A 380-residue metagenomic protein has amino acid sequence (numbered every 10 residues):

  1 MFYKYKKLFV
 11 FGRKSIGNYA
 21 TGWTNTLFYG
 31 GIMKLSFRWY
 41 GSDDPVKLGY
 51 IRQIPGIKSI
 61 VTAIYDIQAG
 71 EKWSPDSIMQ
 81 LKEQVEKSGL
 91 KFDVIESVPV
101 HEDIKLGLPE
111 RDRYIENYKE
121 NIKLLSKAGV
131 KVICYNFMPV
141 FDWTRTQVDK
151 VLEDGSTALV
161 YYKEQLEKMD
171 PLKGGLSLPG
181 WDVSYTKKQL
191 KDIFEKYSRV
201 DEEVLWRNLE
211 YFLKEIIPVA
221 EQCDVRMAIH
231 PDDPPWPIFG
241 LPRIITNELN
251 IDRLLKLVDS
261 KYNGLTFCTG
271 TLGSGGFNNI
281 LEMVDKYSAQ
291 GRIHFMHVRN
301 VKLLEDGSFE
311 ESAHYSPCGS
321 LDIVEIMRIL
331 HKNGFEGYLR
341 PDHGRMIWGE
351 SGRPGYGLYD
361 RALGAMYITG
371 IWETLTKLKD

Functional and structural regions predicted by a protein language model:
K4, V10-G12, A20, T26: Short hydrophobic alpha-helical segments enriched in small aliphatic residues
N25-S36, G41-Y50, E83-E86, D103-G107 (+8 more regions): Histidine-acidic metal/acid-base catalytic patches
G56, L90-K105: A short glycine/small-residue-enriched secondary-structure motif
I64-M79: Glycine-rich, proline-tolerant flexible connector loops at the mouths of alpha/beta enzymes
L124-A128, V132-E210: Active-site-proximal, glycine-rich beta->alpha crossover segments in alpha/beta enzymes that shape flexible
